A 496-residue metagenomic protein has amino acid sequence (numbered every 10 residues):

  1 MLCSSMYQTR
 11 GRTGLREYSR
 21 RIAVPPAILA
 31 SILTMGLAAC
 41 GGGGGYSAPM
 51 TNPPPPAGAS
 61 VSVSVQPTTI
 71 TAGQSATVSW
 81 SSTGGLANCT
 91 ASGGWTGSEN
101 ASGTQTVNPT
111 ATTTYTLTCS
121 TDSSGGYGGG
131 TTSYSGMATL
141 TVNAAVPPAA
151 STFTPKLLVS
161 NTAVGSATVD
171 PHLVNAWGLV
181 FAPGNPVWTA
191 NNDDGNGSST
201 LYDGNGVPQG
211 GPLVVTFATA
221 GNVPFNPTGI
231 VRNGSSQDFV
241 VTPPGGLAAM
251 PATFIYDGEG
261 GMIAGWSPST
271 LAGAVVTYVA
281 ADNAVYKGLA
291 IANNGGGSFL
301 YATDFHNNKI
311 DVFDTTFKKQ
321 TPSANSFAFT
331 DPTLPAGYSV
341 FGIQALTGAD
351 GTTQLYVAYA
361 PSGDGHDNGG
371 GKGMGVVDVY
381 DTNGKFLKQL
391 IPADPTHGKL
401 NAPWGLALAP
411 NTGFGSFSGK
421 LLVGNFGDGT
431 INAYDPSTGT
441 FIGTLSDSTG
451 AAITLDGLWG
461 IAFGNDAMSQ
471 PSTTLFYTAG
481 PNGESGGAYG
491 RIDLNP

Functional and structural regions predicted by a protein language model:
L2, A27-S60, S124-T131, M137-P147: Bacterial Sec-dependent N-terminal signal peptides
S5-I28: Bacterial N-terminal signal peptides that target proteins for export
V65-I70: Short beta-strand segments of immunoglobulin-like
Q74-V78: Structural beta-strand segments of beta-rich domains
S81-N88: Short proline/glycine-enriched turn/loop motifs at strand-loop junctions of beta-rich domains
G97-Y115: Solvent-exposed segments in extracellular or luminal domains encompassing
V146-P496: Sequence/structural signature of beta-propeller domains
